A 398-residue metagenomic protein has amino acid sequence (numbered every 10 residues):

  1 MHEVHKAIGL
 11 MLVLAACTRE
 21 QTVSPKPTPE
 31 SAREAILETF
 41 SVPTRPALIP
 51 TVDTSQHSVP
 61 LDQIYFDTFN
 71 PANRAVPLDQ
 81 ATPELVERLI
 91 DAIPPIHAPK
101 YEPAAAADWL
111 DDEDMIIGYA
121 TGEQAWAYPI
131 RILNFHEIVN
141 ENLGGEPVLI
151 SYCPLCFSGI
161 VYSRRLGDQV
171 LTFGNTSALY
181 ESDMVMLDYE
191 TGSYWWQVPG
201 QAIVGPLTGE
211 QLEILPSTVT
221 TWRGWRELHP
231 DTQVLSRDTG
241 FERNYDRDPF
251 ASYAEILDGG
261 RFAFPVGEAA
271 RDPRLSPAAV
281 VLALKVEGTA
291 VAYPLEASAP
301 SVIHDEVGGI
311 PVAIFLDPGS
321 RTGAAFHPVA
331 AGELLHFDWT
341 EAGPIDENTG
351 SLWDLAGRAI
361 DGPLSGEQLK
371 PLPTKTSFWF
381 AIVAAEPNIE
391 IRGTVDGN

Functional and structural regions predicted by a protein language model:
H2-L10: Sec-dependent signal peptide recognition, specifically the positively charged N-region followed immediately by
L14-A16: C-terminal motif of bacterial Sec signal peptides marking the signal peptidase cleavage site
R19: Short, conserved catalytic or interaction motifs in soluble domains
T22-N398: Mid-to-C-terminal functional-domain signal that highlights helix-capping/loop sites within ligand-binding modules
